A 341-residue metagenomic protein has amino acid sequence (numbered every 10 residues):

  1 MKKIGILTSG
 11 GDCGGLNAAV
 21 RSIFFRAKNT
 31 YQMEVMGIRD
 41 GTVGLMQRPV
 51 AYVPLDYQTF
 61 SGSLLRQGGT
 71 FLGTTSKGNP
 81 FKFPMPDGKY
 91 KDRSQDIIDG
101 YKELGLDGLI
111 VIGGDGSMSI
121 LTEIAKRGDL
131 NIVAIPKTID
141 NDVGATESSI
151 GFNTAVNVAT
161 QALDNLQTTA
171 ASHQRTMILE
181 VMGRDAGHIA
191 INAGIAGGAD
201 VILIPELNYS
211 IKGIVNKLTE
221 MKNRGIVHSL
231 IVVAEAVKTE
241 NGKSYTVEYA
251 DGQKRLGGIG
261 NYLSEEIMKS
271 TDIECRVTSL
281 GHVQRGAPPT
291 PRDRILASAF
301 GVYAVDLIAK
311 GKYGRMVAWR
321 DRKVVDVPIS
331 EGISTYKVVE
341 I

Functional and structural regions predicted by a protein language model:
M1-T8, A19-G105, G116, K126 (+7 more regions): A cross-family phosphate/adenosyl-ligand binding-site feature
L7-T8, I38-R39, L64, G73 (+7 more regions): Short beta-strand segments
G11-S22, A297: Conserved phosphate/anionic-ligand binding catalytic regions in large, soluble enzymes, centered on
Q32, I38, A125-S149, V158 (+1 more regions): Short, acidic/small-residue loops that bind anionic groups at enzyme active sites
G100, V111-G113, S119-E123, G128 (+1 more regions): Accessory alpha-helical/coil subdomains and C-terminal extensions that flank or cap enzyme catalytic cores
A145-T154, P288-R294: Short beta-strand elements at the ligand-binding edges of bilobed clamshell
L166-Q167, K222, V305-K312: Short, hydrophobic alpha-helical segments
